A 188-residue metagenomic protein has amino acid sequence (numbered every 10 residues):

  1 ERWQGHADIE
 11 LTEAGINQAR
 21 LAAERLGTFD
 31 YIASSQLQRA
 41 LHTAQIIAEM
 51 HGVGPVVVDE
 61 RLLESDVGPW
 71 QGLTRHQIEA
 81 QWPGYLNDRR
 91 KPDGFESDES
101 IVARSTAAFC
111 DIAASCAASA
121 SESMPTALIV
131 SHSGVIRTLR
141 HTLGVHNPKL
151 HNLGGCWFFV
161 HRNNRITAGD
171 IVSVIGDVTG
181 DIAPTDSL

Functional and structural regions predicted by a protein language model:
E1-G54, Q81, D98-V102, L150: Active-site-proximal alpha-helix that buttresses catalytic centers in soluble enzyme cores
I9-E10, I47-A107, D186: Phosphate-handling substructures
R25, I46-M50, D111, S115 (+1 more regions): Active-site catalytic microenvironments for nucleophilic, acid-base chemistry
L26-T28, I112-P125: Glycine-rich phosphate-binding loop signature in dinucleotide/nucleotide-binding domains
G27-R61, R162-L188: Conserved histidine-centered catalytic loops in small-molecule metabolism enzymes
R39-L41, E64-S65, V135-R137: Short, active-site-adjacent cap segments at secondary-structure transitions
E122-G134: Generic beta-sheet signal
G144-I171: Domain-level recognition of soluble alpha/beta enzyme cores, biased toward histidine phosphatases/phosphomutases
